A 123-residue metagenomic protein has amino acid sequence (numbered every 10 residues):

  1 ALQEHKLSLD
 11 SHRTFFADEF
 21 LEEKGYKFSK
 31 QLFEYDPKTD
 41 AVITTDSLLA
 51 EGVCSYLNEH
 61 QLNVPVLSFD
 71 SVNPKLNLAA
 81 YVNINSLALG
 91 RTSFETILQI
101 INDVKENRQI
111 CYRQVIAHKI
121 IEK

Functional and structural regions predicted by a protein language model:
A1, F28, S93-T96: A ubiquitous structural signal for well-ordered alpha-helices
A1-E4, Q31-L32, Y56: A generic secondary-structure signal
L2-Y26: Short beta-strand elements in bilobed, periplasmic/extracellular small-molecule ligand-binding domains
D10, F20, Q31, S68-S71 (+1 more regions): A generic structural signal for ordered alpha-helices
E22-K38: Short, well-structured alpha-helical segments in soluble
Y35-K123: Flexible loop/turn connectors
